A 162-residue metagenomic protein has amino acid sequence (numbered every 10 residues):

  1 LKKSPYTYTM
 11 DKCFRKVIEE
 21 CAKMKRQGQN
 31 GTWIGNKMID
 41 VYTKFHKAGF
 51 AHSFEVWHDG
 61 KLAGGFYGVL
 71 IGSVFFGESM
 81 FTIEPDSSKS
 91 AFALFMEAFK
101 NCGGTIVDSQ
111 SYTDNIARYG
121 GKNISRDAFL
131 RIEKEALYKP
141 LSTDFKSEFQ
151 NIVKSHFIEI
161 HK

Functional and structural regions predicted by a protein language model:
L1-K162: N-acyltransferase acceptor-side catalytic subdomain
